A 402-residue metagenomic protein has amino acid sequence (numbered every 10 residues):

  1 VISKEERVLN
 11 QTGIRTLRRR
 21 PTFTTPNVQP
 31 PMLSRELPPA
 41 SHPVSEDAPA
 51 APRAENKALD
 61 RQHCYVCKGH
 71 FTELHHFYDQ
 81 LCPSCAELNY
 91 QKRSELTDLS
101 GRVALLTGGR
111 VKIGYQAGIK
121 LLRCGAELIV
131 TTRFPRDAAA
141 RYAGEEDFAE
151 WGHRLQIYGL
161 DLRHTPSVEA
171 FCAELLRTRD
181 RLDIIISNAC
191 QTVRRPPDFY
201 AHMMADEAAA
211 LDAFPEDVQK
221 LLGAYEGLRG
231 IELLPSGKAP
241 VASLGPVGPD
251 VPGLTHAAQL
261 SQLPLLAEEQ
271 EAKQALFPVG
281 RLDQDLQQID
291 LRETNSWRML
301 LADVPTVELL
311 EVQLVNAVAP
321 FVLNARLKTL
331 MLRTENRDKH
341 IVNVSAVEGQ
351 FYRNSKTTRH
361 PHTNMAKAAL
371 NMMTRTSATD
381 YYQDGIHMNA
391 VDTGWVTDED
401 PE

Functional and structural regions predicted by a protein language model:
V1-R61: N-terminal alpha-helical interaction blocks
C64-C67, C82-C85, I341: Short cysteine-rich clusters marking metal-coordination/redox-active sites
Y90-P135: Canonical Rossmann dinucleotide-binding motif of NAD(H)/NADP(H)-dependent dehydrogenases/reductases, specifically
V103-L106, R181, I185-I186: Conserved hydrophobic beta-strands of the Rossmann-like cofactor-binding core in SDR/related NAD(P)H-dependent
C124-Y142, Q156-G159, I184-S187, R194-G223: Conserved glycine-rich Rossmann-like NAD(P)H-binding loop of the short-chain dehydrogenase/reductase
R154, R181-I184, A378-T393: Conserved Rossmann-fold SDR core element
I157-F171: The beta1-alpha1 cofactor-binding region of Rossmann-like NAD(H)/NADP(H)-dependent oxidoreductases
C190-L314, V318, A325-Q383, T393-E402: Catalytic loop of short-chain dehydrogenase/reductase
